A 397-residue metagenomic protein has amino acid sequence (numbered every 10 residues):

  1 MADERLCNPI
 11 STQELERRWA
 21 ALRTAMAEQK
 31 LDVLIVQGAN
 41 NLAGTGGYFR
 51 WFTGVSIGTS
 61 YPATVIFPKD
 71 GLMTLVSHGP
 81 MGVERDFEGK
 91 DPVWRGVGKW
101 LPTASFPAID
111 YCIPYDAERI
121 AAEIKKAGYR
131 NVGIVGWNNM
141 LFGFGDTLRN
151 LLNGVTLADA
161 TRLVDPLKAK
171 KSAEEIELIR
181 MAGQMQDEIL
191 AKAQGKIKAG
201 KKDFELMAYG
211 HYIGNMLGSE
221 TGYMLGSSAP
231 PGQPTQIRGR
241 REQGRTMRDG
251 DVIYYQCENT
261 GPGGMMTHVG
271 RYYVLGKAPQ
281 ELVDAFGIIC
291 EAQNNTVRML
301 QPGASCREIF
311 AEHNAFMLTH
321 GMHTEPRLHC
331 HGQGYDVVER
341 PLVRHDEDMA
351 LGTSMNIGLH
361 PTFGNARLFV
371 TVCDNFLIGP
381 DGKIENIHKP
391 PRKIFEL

Functional and structural regions predicted by a protein language model:
M1-L397: Active-site neighborhoods and metal-handling regions in enzymes and metal-associated proteins
